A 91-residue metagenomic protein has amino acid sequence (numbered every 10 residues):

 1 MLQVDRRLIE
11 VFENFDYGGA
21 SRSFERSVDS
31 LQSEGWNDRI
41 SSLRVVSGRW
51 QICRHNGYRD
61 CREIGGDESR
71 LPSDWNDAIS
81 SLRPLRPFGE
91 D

Functional and structural regions predicted by a protein language model:
M1-D91: Compact beta-sheet-dominated domain cores in extracellular/mature segments
